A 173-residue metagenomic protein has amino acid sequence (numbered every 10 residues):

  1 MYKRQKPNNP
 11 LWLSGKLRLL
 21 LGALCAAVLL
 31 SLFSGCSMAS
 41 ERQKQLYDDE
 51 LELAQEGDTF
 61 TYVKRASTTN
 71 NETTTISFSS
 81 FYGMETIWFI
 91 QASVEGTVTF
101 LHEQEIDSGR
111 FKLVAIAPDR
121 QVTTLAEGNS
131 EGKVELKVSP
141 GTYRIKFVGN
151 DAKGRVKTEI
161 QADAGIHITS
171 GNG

Functional and structural regions predicted by a protein language model:
M1-Q5: Conserved small/polar residues in nucleotide/adenosyl-binding loops
K6-G22: Bacterial N-terminal signal peptides that target proteins for export
L32-G35: C-terminal motif of bacterial Sec signal peptides marking the signal peptidase cleavage site
S40-I87, T169-G171: Transition segment at domain starts
I87-I106, R144-F147: Hydrophobic beta-strand segments within beta-rich accessory/binding domains
V98-F100, E135-R155: Noncatalytic modules at the cell exterior or secretory-pathway interfaces, chiefly beta-strand-rich lectin/adhesion
S108-V122: Short, surface-exposed beta-strand/strand-loop-strand elements in extracellular ectodomains
D151-G171: Edge beta-strands of jelly-roll/beta-sandwich modules across compartments, strongly enriched in secreted/luminal
